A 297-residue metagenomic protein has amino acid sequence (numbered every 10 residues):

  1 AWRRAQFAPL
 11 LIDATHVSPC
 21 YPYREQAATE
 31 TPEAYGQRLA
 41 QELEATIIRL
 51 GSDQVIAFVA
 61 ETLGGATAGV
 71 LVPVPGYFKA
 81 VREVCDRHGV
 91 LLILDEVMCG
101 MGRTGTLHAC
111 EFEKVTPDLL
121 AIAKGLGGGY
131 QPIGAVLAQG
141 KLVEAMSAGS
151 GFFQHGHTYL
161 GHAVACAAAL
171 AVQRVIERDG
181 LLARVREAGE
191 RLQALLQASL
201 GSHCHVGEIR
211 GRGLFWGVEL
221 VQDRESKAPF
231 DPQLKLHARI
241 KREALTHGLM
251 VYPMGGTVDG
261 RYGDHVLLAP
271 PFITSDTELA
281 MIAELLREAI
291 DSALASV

Functional and structural regions predicted by a protein language model:
A1-V297: Conserved N-terminal phosphate-binding loop of PLP-dependent enzymes in the Aspartate aminotransferase
